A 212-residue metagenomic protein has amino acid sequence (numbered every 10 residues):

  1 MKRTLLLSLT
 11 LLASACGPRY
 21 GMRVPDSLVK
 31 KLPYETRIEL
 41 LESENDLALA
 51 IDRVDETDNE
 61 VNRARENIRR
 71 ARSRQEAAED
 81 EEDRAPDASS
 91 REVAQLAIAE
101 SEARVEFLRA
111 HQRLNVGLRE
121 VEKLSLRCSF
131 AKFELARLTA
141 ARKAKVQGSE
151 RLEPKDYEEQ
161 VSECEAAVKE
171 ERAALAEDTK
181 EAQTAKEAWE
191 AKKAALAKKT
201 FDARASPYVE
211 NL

Functional and structural regions predicted by a protein language model:
M1-C16: Sec-dependent bacterial lipoprotein signal peptides
C16-L32: Bacterial Sec signal peptide processing site at the extreme N-terminus
K31-A85: Post-signal-peptide N-terminal segment of Sec-exported extracytoplasmic proteins
A50, V54-T57, D87-L96, G117 (+5 more regions): Alpha-helical rod/repeat scaffolding segments in eukaryotic adaptors/tethers and long-chain four-helix cytokines
V61-L152: Extended alpha-helical coiled-coil "stalk/arm" regions that act as elongated linkers or oligomerization scaffolds
P154-L212: C-terminal amphipathic alpha-helix
